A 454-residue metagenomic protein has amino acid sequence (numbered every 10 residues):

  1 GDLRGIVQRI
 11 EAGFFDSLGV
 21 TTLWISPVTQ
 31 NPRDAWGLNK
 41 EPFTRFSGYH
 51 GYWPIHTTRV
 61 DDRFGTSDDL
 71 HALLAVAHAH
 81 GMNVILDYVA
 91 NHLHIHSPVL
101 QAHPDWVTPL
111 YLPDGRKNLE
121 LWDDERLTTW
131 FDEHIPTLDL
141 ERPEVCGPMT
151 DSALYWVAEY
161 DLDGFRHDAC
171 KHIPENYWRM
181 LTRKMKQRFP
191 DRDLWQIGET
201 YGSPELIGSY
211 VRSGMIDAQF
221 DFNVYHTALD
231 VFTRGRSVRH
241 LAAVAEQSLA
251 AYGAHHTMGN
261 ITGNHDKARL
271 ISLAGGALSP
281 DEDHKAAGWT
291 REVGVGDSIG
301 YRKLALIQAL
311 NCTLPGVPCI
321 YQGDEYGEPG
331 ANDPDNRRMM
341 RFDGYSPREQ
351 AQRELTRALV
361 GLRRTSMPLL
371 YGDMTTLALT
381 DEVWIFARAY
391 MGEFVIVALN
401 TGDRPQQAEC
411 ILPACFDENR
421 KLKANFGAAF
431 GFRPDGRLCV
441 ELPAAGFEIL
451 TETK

Functional and structural regions predicted by a protein language model:
G1-M82, A445-F447: N-terminal structural segment of carbohydrate-active enzymes
G1-R4, G51-S67, F131-C146, D163-H172 (+3 more regions): The substrate-binding groove and active-site-proximal loops of carbohydrate-active enzymes, especially glycoside
G1-W24, Q30, G300-Y301, T313-I320 (+1 more regions): Carbohydrate-interacting/catalytic domains
L23-I25, V84-L86, F165, Q196-G198 (+3 more regions): Hydrophobic faces of well-ordered beta-strands that scaffold small-molecule active sites in alpha/beta enzyme cores
R33-H50, A90-D123, S209-Q219, D335-M339: Aromatic- and acidic-residue-enriched segments that line the glycan-binding/catalytic groove of carbohydrate-active
Q101-Y160, R166, C170: Active-site-adjacent "subsite" loops/lids of carbohydrate-active enzymes
S152-L154, A158, A169-I261, L310 (+5 more regions): Active-site-proximal helices and loops of the catalytic beta/alpha 8
V244-K285: Aromatic-lined glycan-binding groove of carbohydrate-active enzymes
